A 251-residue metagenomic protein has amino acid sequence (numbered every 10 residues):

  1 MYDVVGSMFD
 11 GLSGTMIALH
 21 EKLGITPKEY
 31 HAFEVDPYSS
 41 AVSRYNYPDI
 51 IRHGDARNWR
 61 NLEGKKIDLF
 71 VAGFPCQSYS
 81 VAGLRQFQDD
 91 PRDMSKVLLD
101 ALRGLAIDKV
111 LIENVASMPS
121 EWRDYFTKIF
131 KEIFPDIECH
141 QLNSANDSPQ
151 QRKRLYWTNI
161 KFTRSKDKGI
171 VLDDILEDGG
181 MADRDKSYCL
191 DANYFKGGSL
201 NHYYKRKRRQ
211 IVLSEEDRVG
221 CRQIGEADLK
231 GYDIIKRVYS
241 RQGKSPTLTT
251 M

Functional and structural regions predicted by a protein language model:
M1-V5: Extreme N-terminal starter segment of soluble prokaryotic enzymes
S7-S13: Class I SAM-dependent methyltransferase "Motif I" SAM/SAH-binding loop
K22-K28: Conserved S-adenosyl-L-methionine
A32-P37, E113-N114: Conserved acidic E/D residue at the C-terminus of a beta-strand in Rossmann-like folds
S43-R44: Conserved SAM-binding loop
P48-D55: Conserved SAM-binding strand-loop segment of SAM-dependent methyltransferases
W59-L69, F74-M251: Class I S-adenosyl-L-methionine
